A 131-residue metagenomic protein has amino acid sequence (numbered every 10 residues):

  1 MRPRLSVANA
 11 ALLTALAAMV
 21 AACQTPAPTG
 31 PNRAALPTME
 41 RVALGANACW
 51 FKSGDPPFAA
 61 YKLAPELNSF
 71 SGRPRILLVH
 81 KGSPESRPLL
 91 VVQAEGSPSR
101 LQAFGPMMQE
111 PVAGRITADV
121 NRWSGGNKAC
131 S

Functional and structural regions predicted by a protein language model:
M1-C23: Sec-dependent bacterial lipoprotein signal peptides
R2-S6, T29-G30, A129-S131: Hydrophobic-ligand-binding modules of eukaryotic lipid transfer/binding families
A8-N9, L13, N32-P37, R115-A118: Short, intrinsically disordered, charge-biased short linear motifs at domain edges
A15, D55-P57, N68-F70, P84 (+1 more regions): A generic structural signal for short, solvent-exposed coil/turn residues that cap or connect secondary-structure
C23-L77, G125: N-terminal secretory signal peptides
A59, L77-S83, T117-R122: Noncatalytic linker/hinge segments flanking ATPase motor cores
R73-M107: Mid-chain, structured segments of secreted extracytoplasmic proteins
R100, P106-S131: C-terminal partner/receptor-binding element of secreted or periplasmic proteins
